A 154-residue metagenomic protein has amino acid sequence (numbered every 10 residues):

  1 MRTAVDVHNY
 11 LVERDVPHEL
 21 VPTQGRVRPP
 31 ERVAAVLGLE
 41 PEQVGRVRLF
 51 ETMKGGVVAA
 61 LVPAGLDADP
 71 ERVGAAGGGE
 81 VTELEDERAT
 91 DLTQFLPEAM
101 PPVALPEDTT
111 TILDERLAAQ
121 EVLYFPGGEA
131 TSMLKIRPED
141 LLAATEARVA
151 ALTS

Functional and structural regions predicted by a protein language model:
M1-S154: Extended, low-hydrophobicity, polar/charged segments
